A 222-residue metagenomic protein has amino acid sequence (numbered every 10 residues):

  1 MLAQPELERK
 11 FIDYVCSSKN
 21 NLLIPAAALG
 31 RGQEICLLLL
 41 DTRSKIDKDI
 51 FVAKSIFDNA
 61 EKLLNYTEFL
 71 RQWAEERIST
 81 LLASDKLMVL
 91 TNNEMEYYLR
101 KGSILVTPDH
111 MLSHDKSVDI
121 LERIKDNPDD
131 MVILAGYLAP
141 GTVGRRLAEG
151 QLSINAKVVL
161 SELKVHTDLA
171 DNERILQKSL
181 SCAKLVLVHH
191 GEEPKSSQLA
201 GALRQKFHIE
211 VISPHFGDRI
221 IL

Functional and structural regions predicted by a protein language model:
M1-L222: Acidic/His-rich, metal-assisted hydrolase cores and their charged scaffolds
